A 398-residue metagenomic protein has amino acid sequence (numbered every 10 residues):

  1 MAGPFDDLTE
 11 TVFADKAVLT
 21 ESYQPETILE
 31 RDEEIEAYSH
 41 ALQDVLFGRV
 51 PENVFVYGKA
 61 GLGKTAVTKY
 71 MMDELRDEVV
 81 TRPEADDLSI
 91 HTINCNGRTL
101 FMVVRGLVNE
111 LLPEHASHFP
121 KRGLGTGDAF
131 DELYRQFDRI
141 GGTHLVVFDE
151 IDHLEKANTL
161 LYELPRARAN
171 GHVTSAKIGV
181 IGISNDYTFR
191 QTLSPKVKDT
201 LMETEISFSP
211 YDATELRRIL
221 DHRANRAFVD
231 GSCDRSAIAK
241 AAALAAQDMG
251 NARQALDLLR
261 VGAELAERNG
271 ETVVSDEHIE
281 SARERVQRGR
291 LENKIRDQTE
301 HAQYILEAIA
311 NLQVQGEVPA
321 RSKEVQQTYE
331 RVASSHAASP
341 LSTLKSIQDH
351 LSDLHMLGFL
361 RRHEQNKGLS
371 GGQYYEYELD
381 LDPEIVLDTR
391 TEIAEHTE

Functional and structural regions predicted by a protein language model:
M1-E52: A short, basic N-terminal segment
L8-E10, G97-G106, P113-E163, A167-E203 (+7 more regions): Mid-core helix/loop region of P-loop NTP-binding domains shared across ATPases and GTPases
V50-M72: Walker A/P-loop nucleotide-binding motif
F55, E78-N96: Conserved catalytic segments around the Walker B and adjacent sensor/switch elements of P-loop NTPase domains
F55, F228-S232, K240-H301, E317-V318 (+2 more regions): C-terminal helical "lid" subdomain and adjoining coupling/linker elements of P-loop NTPases
M72, L161, Q348-S352: Short, hydrophobic-biased segments on the C-terminal half of alpha helices that form "recognition helices"
A302-A310, Q326: Hydrophobic residues on short alpha-helical segments
P319-E398: Terminal-proximal interaction/regulatory segments of ATP-powered molecular machines
